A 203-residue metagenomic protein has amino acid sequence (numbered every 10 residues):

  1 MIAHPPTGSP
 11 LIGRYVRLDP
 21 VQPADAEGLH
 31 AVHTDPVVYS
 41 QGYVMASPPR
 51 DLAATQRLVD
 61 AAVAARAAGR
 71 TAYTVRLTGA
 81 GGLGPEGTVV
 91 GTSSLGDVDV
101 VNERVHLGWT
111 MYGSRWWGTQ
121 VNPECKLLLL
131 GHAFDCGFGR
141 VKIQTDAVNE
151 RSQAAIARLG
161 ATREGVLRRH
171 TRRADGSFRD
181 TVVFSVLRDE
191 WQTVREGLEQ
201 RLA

Functional and structural regions predicted by a protein language model:
M1-T119, H132-C136, G176-A203: GNAT-family acyltransferases
T119-H132, A154, R158: Conserved acetyl-CoA-binding loop-helix of GNAT-fold acetyltransferases
D135-T145: Conserved GNAT acetyl-CoA-binding A-motif
K142-Q144, T162-S177: Conserved catalytic-core motifs of GNAT/GCN5-like acyltransferases
I143-Q153: Conserved beta-strand-loop-alpha-helix junction that forms the acyl-donor binding cleft
V148-N149, T171, E190-W191: Short Gly/Pro-enriched loop/turn and capping motifs at secondary-structure junctions
